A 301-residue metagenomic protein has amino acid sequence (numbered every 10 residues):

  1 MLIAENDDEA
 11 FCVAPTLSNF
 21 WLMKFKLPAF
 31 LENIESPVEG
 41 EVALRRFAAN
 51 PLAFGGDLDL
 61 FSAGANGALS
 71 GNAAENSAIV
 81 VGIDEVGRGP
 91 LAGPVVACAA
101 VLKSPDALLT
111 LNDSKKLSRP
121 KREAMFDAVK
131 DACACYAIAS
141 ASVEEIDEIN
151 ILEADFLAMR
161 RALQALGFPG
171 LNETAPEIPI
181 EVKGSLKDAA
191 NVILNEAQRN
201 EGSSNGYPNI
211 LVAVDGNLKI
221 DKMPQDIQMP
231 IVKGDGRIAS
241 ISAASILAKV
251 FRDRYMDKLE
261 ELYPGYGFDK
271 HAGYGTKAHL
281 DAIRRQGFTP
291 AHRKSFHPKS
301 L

Functional and structural regions predicted by a protein language model:
L2-Q198, S203-L301: RNase H-like, Mg2+-dependent phosphodiesterase core, and more generally RNA phosphate-backbone-engaging helix-loop
